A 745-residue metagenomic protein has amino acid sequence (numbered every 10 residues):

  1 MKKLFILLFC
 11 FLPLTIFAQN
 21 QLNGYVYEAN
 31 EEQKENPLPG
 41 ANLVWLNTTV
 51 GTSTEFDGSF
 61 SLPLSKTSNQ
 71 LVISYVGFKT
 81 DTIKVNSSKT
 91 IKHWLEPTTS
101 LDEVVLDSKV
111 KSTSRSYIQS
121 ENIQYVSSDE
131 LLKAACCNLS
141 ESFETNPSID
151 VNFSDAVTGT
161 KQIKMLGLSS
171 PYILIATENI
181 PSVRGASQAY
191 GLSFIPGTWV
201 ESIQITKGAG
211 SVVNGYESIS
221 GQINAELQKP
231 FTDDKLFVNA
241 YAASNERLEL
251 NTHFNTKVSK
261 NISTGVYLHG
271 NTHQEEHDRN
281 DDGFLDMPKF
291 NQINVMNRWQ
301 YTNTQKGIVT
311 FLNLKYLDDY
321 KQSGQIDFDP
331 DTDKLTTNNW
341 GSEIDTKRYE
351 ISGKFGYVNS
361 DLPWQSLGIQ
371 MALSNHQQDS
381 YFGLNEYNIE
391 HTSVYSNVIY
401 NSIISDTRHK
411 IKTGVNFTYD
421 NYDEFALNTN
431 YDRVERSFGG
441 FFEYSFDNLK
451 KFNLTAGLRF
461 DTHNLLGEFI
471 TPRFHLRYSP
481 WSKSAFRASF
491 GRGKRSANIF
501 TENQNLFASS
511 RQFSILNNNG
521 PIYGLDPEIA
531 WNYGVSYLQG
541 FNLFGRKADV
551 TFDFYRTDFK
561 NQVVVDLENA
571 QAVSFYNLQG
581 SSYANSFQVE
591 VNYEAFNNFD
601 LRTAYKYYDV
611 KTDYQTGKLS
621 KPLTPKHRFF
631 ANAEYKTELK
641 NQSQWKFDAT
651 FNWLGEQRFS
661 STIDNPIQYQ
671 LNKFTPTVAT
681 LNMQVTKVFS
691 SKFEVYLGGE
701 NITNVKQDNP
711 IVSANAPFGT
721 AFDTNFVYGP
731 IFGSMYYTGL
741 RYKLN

Functional and structural regions predicted by a protein language model:
Y27-K34, P39-L46, S74-F78, N86-L132 (+2 more regions): Short, acidic, small-residue-rich periplasmic hinge/interaction motif at the N-terminus of Gram-negative outer-membrane
F60-P63, Q162, I180-K207, V295: Short acidic/polar hinge/loop motifs at secondary-structure boundaries that mediate gating or recognition
S88-W94, L139-S142, K161-K164, A176 (+5 more regions): N-terminal periplasmic accessory domains that precede and gate Gram-negative outer-membrane beta-barrel machines
S140-P181: Extracytoplasmic beta-strand/coil segments of soluble accessory domains associated with Gram-negative outer-membrane
H273-N294, Q300-L367, L373-H391: Flexible loop and strand-edge segments within Gram-negative outer membrane beta-barrel domains
S366-S380, S479, R487, G524-N577 (+1 more regions): Membrane-embedded beta-barrel scaffold of Gram-negative outer-membrane proteins
K494, K560, W653-T662, T686-N745: C-terminal beta-signal and adjacent terminal beta-strands/loops of Gram-negative outer-membrane beta-barrel proteins
F554-D558, N577-S660: Gram-negative outer-membrane beta-barrel transporters
